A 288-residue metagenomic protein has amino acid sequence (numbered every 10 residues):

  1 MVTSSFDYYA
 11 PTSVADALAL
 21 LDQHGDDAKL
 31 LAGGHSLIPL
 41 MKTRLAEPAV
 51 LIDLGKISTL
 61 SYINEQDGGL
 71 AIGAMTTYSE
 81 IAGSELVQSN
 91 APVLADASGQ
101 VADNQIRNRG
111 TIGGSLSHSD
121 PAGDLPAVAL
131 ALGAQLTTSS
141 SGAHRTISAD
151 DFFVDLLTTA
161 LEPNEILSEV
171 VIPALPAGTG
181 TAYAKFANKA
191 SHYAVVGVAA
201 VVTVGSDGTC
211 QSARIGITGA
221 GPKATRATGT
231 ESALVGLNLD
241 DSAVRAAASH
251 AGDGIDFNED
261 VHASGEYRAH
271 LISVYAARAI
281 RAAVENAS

Functional and structural regions predicted by a protein language model:
M1-S288: C-terminal structural segment of proteins
